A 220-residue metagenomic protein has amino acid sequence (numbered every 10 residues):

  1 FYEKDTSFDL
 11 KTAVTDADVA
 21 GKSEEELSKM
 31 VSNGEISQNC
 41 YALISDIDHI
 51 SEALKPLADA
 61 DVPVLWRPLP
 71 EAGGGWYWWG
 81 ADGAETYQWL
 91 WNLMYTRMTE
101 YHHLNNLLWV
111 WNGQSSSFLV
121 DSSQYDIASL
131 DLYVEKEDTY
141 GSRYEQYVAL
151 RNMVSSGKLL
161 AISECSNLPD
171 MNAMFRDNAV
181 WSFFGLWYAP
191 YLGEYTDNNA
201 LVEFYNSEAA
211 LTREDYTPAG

Functional and structural regions predicted by a protein language model:
F1-L93, T99-L104: Substrate-binding cleft of extracellular glycoside hydrolase catalytic domains
V31-N39, L43, S129-E135, Y188-P190: Cell-envelope and extracellular/periplasmic
H49-A53, W111-L119, G141-L150, S166-M174: Alpha-helical scaffolding within the catalytic cores of extracellular/periplasmic polymer-degrading hydrolases
D59-L65, H102-L108, S123-D126, S155-L160 (+1 more regions): Loop/turn elements at helix/coil->beta-strand transitions in domains of secreted/extracellular proteins
R67-L69, G73, W91-S117, G157-L168: Aromatic-lined carbohydrate-recognition surfaces of secreted/lumenal glycan-active proteins
S115-D138, L186-W187: Aromatic- and acid-rich polysaccharide-binding/catalytic face of secreted or lumenal carbohydrate-active enzymes
L130-K158: Substrate-binding surface in catalytic domains of secreted glycosidases
G157-G220: Substrate-binding cleft of secreted/luminal carbohydrate-active enzymes
